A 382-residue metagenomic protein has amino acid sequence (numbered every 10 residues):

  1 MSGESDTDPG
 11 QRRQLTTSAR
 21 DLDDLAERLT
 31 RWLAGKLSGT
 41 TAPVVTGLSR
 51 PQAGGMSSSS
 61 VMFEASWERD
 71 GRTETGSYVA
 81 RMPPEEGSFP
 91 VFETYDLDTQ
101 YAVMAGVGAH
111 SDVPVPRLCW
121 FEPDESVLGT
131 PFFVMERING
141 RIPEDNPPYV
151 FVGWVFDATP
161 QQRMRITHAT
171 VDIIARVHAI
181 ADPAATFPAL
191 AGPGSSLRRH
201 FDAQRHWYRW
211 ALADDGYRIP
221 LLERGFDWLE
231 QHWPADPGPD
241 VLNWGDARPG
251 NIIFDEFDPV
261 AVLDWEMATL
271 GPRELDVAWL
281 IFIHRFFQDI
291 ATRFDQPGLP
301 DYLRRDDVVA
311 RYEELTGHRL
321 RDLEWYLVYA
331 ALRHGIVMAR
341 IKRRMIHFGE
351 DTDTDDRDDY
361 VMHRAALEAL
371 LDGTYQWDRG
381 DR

Functional and structural regions predicted by a protein language model:
S2-V45: Juxta-kinase regulatory segment immediately upstream of eukaryotic protein kinase catalytic domains
S49-L222, W228, H232-P239: ATP-binding pocket architecture of kinase catalytic cores
D240-L242, V260: Conserved protein kinase catalytic-loop anchor
L242-W244, P249: Catalytic-loop of the protein kinase fold
L263-A268: Activation of the activation-loop gatekeeper triad in protein kinase-fold domains
L275-T316, A330-G349: Active-site activation/catalytic loop segments of kinase-like enzymes and analogous catalytic loops in related
H318, D322, R333-R382: Helical subdomain adjoining the active site within ATP-dependent kinase catalytic cores
